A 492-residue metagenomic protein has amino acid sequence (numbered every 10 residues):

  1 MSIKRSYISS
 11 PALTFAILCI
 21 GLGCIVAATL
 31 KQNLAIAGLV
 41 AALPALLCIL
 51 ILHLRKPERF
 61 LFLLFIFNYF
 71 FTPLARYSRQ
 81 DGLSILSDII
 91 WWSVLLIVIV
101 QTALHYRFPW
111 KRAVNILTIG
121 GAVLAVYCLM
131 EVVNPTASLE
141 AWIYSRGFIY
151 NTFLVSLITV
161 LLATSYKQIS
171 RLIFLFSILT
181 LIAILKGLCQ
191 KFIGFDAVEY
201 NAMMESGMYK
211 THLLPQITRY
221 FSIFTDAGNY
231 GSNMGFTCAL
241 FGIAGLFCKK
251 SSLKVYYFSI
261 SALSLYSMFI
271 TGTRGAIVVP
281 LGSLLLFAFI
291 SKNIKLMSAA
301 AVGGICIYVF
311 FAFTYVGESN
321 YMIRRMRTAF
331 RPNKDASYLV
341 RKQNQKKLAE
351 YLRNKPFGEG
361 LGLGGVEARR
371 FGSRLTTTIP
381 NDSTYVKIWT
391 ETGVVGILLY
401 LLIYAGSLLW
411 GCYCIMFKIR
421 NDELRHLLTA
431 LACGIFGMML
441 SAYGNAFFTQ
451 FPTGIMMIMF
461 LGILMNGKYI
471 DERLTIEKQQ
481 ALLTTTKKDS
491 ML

Functional and structural regions predicted by a protein language model:
Y7-L104, M130-E131, M438: N-terminal signal-anchor transmembrane segment
G23-C24, A430-L492: Transmembrane alpha-helices of multi-pass inner-membrane enzymes
A45-L46, A122-V132, L154, S170-A202 (+4 more regions): Alpha-helical transmembrane segments of multi-pass inner-membrane proteins
L86-L95, I116-C128, S138-L161, F174 (+1 more regions): Aromatic-anchored transmembrane helix interface
L185, K191-F195, T271, S291-P332 (+1 more regions): A membrane-periplasm/extracellular boundary helix in multi-pass inner-membrane enzymes that assemble envelope glycans
S222, D226-G228, L265-S267, P356 (+2 more regions): A conserved mid-to-late transmembrane alpha helix and its immediate loop/hinge that forms the functional core
S251, Y256, L281, L285 (+2 more regions): Hydrophobic transmembrane alpha-helices and their immediate junctions
G317-Y321, R327-T392, I415: Long extracytoplasmic/lumenal interhelical loops at the membrane interface of multi-pass membrane proteins
